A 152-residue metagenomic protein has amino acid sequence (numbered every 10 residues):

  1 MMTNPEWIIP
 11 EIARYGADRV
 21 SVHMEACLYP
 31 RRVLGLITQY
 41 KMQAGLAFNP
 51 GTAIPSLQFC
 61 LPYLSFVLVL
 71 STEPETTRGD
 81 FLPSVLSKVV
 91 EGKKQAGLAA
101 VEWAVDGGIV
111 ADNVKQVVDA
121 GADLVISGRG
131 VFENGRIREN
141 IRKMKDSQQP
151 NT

Functional and structural regions predicted by a protein language model:
M1-L36: N-terminal active-site wall of soluble small-molecule enzyme domains
M1-T3, E25, N49-G51, T72-E73 (+2 more regions): Active-site beta-loop-alpha junctions enriched in small/polar residues
E6-R14, T52-L64, G108-V125: Catalytic cores of alpha/beta
I12, V67, G92, D106 (+3 more regions): Conserved, mostly hydrophobic/aromatic
V20-L28, L68-G79, A120-I141: Glycine-rich phosphate-binding active-site loops on the catalytic face of alpha/beta enzymes
V20-V22, A44-F48, V67-V69, V101-G107 (+1 more regions): Hydrophobic faces of well-ordered beta-strands that scaffold small-molecule active sites in alpha/beta enzyme cores
I37, V118, F132-T152: C-terminal helical cap(s) of enzyme catalytic domains, especially alpha/beta-barrels
P50, L57-A99, W103, E139-N140: Glycine/Thr-rich beta-alpha phosphate-binding loop at enzyme active sites
